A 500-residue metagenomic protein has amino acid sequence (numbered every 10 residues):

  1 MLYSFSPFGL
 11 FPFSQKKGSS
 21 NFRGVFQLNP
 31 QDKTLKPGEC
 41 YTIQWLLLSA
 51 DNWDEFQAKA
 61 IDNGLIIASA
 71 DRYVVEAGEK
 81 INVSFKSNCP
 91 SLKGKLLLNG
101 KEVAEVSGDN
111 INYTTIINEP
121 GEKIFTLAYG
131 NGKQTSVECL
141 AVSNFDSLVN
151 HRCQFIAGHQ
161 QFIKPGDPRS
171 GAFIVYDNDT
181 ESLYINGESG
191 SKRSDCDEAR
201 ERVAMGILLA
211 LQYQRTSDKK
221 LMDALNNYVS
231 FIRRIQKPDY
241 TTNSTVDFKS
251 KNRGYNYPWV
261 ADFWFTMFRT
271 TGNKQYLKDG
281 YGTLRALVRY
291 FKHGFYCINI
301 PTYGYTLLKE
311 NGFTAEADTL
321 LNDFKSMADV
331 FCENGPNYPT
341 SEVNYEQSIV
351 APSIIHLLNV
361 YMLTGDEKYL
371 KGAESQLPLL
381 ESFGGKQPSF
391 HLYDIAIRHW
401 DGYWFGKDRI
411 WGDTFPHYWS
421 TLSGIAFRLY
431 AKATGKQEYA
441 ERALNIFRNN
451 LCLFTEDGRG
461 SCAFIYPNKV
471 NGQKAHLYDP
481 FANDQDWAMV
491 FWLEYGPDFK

Functional and structural regions predicted by a protein language model:
M1-V74: Beta-strand-rich recognition/accessory modules
V25-Q27, Q44-L48, S84-K86, L97 (+1 more regions): Residue-level recognition of well-ordered beta-strand positions that form the cores of beta-sheet-rich folds across
P37-G38, V75-K80, G108: Solvent-exposed, conformationally flexible loop/turn segments
D54-E79, S326, V330, S353-K500: Terminal, non-catalytic domain-edge segments
Q57-G78, T135-V175: Low-complexity, Pro/Ser/Thr- and charge-rich linker/hinge segments at domain boundaries
A77-C89: Aromatic/hydrophobic beta-strand junction motif of beta-rich domains
S91-N150: Extended acidic/polar, glycine-enriched regions that form or flank non-catalytic beta-rich accessory modules
L148-T421, I446: Catalytic cores of extracellular degradative/oxidative enzymes
